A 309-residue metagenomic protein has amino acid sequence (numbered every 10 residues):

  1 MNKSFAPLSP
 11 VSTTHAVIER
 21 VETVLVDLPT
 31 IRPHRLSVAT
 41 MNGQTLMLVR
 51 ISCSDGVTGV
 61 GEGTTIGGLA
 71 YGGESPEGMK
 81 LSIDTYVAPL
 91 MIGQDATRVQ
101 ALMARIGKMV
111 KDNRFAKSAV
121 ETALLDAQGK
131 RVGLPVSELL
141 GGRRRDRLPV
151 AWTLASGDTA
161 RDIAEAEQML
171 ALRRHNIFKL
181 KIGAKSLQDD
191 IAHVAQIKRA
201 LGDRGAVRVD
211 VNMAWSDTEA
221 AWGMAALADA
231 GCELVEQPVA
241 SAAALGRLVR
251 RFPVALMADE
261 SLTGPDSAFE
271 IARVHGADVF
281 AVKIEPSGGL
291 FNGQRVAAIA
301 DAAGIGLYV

Functional and structural regions predicted by a protein language model:
N2-V207, N212-A221, A225-D229: N-terminal capping/lid subdomain adjacent to the active-site entrance of alpha/beta enzymes
L180-V309: Catalytic core of soluble alpha/beta enzymes
